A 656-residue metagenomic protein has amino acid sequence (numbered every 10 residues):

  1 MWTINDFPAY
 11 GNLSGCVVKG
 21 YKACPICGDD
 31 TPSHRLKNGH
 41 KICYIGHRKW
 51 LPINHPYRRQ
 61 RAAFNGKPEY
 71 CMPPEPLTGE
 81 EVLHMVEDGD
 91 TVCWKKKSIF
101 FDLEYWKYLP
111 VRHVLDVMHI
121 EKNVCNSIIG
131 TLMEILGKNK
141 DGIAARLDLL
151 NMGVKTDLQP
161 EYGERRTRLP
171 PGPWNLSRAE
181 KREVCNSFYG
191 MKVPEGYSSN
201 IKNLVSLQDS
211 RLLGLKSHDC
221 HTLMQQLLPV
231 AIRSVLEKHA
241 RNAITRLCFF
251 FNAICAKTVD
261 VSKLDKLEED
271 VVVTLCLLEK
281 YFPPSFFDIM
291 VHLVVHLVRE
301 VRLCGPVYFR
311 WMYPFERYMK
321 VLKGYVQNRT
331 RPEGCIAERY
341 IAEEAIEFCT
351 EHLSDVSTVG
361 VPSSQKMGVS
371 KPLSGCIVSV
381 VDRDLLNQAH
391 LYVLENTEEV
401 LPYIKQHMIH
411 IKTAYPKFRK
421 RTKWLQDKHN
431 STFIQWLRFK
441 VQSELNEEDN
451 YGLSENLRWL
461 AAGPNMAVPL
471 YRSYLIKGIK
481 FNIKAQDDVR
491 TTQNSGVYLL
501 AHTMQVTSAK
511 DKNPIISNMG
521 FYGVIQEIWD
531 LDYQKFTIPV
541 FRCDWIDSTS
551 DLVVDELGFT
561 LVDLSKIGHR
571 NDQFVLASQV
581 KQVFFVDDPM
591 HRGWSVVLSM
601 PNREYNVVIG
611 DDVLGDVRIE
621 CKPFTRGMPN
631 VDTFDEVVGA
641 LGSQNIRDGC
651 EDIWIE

Functional and structural regions predicted by a protein language model:
M1-E656: A structural signal for the principal folded core domain
